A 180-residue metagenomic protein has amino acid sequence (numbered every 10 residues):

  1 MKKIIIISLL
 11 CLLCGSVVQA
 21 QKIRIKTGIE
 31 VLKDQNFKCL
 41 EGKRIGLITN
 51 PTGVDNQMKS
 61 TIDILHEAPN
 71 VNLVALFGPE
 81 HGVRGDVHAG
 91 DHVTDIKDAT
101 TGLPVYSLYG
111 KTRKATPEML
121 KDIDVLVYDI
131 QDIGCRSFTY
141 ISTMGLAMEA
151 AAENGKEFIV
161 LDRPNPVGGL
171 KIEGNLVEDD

Functional and structural regions predicted by a protein language model:
M1-K22: Bacterial Sec-dependent N-terminal signal peptides
R24-V71: N-terminal phosphate-binding or glycine-rich loops at protein starts, especially the Walker A/P-loop of NTPases
I64-L65, T143-N154: Catalytic-core regions built around general acid/base machinery
N70-V71, A151-E157: A short helix->loop->beta-strand "cap" motif at the edges of active sites that frequently abuts
N72-H81: Short internal beta-strands
G85-A89, I159-D180: Glycine-rich, charge-decorated loop segments at or immediately adjacent to ligand/cofactor-binding or catalytic sites
V93-I123: Glycine-rich oxoanion-binding loops at beta->alpha junctions
D132-M144: Glycine/threonine-rich flexible loop motifs
